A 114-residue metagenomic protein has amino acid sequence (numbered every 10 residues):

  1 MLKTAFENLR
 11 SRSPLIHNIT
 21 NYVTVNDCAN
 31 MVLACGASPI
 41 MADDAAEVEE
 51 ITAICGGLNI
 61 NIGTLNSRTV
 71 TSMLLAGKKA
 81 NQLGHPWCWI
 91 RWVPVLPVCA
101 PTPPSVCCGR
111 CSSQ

Functional and structural regions predicted by a protein language model:
M1-M41: Glycine-rich phosphate/adenosyl-contacting loop at the front of the ribokinase-like
Y22, A45, V93: Residue-level "edge-of-site" marker
I40-E49: Active-site-flanking structural segment that lines cofactor/substrate pockets
V48-Q114: Glycine-rich phosphate/dinucleotide-binding loop and adjoining beta-alpha-beta core of small-molecule
